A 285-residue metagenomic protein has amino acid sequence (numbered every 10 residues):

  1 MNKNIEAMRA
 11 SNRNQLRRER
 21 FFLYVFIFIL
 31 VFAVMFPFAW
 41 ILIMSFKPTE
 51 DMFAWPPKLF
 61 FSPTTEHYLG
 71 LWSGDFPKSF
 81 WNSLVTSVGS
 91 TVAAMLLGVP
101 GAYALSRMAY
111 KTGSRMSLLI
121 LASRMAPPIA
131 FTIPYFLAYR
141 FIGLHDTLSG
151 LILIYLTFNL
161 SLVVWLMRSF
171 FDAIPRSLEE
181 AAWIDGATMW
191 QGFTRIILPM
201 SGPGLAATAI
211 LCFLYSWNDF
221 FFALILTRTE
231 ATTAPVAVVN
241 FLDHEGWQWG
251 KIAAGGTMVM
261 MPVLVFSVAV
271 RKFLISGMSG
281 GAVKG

Functional and structural regions predicted by a protein language model:
N2-G285: A hydrophobic, multi-pass inner-membrane permease signature
